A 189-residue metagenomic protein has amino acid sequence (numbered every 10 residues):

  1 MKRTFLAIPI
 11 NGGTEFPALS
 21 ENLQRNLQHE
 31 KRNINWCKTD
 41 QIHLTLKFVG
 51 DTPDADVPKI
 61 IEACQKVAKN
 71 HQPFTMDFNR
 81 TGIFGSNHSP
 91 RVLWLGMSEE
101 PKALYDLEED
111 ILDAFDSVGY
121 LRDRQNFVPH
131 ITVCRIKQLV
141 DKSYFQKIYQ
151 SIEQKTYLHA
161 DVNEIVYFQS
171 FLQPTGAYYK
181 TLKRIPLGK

Functional and structural regions predicted by a protein language model:
M1-K189: Histidine-dependent nucleotide/RNA phosphoesterase domain, centered on the 2H-phosphoesterase fold with its duplicated
